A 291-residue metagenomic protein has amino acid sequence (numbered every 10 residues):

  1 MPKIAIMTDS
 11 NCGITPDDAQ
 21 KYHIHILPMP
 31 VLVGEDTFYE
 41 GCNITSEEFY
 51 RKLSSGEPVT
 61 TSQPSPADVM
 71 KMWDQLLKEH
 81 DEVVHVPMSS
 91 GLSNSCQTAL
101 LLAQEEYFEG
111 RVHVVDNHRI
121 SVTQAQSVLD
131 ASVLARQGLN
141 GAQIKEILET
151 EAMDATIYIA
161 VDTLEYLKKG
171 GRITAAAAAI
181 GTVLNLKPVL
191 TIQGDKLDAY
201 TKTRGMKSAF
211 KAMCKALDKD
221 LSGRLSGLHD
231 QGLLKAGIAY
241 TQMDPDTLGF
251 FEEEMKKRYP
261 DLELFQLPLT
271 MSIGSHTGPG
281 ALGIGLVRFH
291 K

Functional and structural regions predicted by a protein language model:
K3, N11-A19, I24-H25, P30 (+5 more regions): Mixed-charge interfacial surface used for oligomerization/domain docking and macromolecular partner engagement
A5-M7, V83-H85, S272: Short glycine-aspartate micro-motif
A5-Q63: N-terminal glycine-rich anion-binding loop in soluble enzyme alpha/beta folds
T37-Y107: Class I S-adenosyl-L-methionine
V84-H85, V112-D116: Short acidic, glycine/Ser/Thr-rich loop/turn "cap" segments at secondary-structure junctions
